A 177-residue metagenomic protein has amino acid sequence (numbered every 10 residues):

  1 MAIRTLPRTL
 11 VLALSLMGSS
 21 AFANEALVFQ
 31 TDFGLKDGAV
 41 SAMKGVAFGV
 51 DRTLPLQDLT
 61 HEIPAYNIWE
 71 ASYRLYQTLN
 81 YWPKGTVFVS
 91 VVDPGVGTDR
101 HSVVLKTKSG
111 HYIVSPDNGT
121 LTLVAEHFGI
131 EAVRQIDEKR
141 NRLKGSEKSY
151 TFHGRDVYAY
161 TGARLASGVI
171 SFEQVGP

Functional and structural regions predicted by a protein language model:
M1-L10: Bacterial N-terminal signal peptides that target proteins for export
T9-S19: Bacterial N-terminal signal peptides
A21-A23: Boundary at the C-terminal end of the N-terminal hydrophobic targeting segment
A26, G38, V50-L56, E62 (+3 more regions): Active-site histidine-anchored catalytic micro-motif
V28-L35, V40: N-terminal signal-anchor module of multipass membrane proteins
D32, D93, T161: Divalent metal-coordination and catalytic microenvironments
A39-A47: Short, solvent-exposed amphipathic alpha-helices that sit in or adjacent to ligand/effector-binding or catalytic
S146-P177: Anionic-ligand-binding alpha/beta catalytic cores of soluble enzymes and soluble regulatory domains that recognize
